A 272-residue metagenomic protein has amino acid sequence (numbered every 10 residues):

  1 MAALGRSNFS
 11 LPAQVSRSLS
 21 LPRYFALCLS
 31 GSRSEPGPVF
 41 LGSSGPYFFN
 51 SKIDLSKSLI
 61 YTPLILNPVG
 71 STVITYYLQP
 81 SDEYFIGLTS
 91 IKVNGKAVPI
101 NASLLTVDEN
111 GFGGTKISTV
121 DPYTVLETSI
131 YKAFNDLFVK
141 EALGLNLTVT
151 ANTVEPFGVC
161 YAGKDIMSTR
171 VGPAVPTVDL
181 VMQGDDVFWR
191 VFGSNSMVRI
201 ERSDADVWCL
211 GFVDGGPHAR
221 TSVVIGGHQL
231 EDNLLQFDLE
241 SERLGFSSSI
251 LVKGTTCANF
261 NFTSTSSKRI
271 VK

Functional and structural regions predicted by a protein language model:
A3: C-terminal reverse transcriptase regions that engage the nucleic-acid substrate
S10-K272: C-terminal catalytic lobe of pepsin-like aspartyl proteases
